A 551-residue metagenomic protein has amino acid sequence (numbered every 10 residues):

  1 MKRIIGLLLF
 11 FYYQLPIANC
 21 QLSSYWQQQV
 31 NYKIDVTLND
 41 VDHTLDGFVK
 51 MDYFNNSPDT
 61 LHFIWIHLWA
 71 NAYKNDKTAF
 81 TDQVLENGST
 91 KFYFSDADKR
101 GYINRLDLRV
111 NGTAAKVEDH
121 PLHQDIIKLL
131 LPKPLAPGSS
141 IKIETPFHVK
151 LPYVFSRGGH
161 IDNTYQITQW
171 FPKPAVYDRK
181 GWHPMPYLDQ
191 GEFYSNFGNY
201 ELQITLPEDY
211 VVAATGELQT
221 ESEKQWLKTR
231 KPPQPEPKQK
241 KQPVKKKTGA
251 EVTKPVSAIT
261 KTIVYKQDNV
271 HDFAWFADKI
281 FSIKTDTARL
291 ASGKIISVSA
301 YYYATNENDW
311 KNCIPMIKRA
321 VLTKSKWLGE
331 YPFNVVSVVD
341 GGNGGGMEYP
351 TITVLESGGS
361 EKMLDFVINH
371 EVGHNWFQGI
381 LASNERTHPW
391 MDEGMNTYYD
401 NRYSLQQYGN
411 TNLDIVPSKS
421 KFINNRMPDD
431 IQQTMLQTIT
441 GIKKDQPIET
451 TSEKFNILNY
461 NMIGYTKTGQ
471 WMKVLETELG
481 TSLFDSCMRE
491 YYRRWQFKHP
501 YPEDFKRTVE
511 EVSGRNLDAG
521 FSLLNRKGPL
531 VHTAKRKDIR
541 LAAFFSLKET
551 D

Functional and structural regions predicted by a protein language model:
I5-Q21: Short, basic, low-complexity termini and linkers enriched in Ser/Thr/Gly/Pro that act as targeting/leader peptides
N19-D46, I161, A519, F544: N-terminal, polar/Ser/Thr-rich
Q29-V30, Y265, S297-D551: Hydrophobic alpha-helical and helix-loop surface patches within well-folded domains that function as non-catalytic
V49-M51, N55, L68-A70, S139-Y153 (+2 more regions): Short, hydrophobic/aromatic-enriched beta-strand segments in well-ordered soluble domains
F54, S89-N163, G249-S257: A surface-exposed beta-strand-loop module
W65-A114, T205-Y210: Solvent-exposed beta-hairpin/edge-strand motifs
D76-S89, H148-Y200, I283: Glycine/proline-rich low-complexity spacer/linker segments in large multi-domain proteins
P174-D178, W182, G191-N369, Y398: Hydrophobic helix-coil surface modules that form long, contiguous segments used for peptide/substrate interaction
